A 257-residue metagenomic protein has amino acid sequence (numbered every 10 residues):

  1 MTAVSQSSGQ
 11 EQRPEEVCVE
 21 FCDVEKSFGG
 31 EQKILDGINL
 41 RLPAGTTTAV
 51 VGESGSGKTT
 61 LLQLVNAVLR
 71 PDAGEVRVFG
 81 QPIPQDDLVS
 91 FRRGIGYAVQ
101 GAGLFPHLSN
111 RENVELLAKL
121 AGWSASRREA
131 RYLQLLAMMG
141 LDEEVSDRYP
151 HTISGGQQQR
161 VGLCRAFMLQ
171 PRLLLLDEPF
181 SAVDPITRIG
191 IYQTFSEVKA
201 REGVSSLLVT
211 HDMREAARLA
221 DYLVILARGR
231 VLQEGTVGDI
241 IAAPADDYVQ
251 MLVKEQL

Functional and structural regions predicted by a protein language model:
N66: Helix-to-loop junction immediately C-terminal to a conserved catalytic motif
G74-P82, F91: Conserved ABC transporter NBD signature motif
S126-E144, S196-E197: Conserved ABC ATPase "signature" region
Y149-I153, Q157: Conserved ABC ATPase signature
Q170: Conserved catalytic motifs of ABC-family nucleotide-binding domains
E234-G235: ABC ATPase "signature
